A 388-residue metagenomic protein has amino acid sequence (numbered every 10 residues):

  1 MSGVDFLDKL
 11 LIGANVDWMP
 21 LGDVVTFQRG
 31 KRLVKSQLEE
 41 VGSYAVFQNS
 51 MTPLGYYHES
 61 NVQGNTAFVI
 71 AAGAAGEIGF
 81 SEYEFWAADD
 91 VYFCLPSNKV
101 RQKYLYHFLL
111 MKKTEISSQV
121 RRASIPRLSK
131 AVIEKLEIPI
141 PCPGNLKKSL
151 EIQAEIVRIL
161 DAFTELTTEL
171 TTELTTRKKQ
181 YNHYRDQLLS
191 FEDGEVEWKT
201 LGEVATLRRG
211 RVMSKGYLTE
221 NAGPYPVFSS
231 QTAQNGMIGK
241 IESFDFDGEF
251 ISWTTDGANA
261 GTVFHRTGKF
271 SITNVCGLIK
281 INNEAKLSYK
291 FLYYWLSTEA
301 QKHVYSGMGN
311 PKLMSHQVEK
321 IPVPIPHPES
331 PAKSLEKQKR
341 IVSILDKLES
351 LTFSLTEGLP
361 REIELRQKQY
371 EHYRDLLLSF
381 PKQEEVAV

Functional and structural regions predicted by a protein language model:
M1-V388: Charged, alpha-helix-forming regions
